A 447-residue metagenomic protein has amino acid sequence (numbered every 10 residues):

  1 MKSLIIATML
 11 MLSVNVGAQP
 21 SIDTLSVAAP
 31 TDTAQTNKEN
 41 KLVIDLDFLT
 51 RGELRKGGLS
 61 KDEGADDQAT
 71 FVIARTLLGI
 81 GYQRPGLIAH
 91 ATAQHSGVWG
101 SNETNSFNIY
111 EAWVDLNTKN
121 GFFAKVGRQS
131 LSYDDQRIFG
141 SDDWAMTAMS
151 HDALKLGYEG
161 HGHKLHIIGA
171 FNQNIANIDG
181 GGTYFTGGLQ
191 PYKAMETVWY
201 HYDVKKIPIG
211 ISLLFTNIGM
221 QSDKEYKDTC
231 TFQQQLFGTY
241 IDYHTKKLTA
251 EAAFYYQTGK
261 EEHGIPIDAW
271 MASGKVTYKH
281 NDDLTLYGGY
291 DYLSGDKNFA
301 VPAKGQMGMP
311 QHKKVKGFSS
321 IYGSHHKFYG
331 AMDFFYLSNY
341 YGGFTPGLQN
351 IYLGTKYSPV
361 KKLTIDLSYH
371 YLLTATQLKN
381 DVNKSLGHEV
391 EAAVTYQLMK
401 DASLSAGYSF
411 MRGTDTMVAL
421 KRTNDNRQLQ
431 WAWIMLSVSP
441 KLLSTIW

Functional and structural regions predicted by a protein language model:
M1-A7: Sec-dependent signal peptide recognition, specifically the positively charged N-region followed immediately by
A18-G127, L154-Y158, K164-L165, K205 (+6 more regions): Beta-barrel outer-membrane channel/assembly domains of diderm bacteria
R55-L59, A93, S130-I138, I168-G181 (+6 more regions): Flexible, solvent-exposed coil segments and beta strand-coil junctions, predominantly the extracellular/periplasmic
G58-S60, E103, I138, I168 (+6 more regions): Outer-membrane beta-barrel and related beta-rich outer-membrane complex signature in Gram-negative bacteria
F139-D143, H151: Asp-box/WD-like beta-propeller blade repeats and closely related beta-sheet repeat scaffolds
H163-A253: Internal metal/ion-chelating core segments
E262, I267-M271, Y287-G347: C-terminal outer-membrane beta-barrel translocator/porin domains of Gram-negative envelope proteins and their
